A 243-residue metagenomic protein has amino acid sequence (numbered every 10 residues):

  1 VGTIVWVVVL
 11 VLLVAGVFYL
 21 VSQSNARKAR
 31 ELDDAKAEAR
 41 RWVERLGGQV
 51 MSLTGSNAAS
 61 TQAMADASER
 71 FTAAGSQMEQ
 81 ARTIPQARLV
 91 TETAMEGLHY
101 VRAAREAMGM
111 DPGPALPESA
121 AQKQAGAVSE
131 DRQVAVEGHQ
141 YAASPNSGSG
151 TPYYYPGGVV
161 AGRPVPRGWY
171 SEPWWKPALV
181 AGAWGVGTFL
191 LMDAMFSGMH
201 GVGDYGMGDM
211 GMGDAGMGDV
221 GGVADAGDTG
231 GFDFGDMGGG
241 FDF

Functional and structural regions predicted by a protein language model:
V1-L10: Feature marks short, highly hydrophobic, charge-poor N-terminal signal-anchor/signal peptide-like helices that anchor
V11-L20: N-terminal signal-anchor/start-transfer transmembrane helix
Y19-A37, M95, Y100-F243: Low-complexity, glycine/proline/serine-enriched intrinsically disordered segments
S22-D66, Q133: Amphipathic, heptad-repeat alpha-helical segments
V50-N57, Q77-P85: Secondary-structure edge/capping motif, primarily at the C-terminal ends of alpha-helices and the immediately following
T61-S68, A87-M95: Short, charged, amphipathic alpha-helical segments
A63-A81: Amphipathic, non-membrane alpha-helical rod segments
